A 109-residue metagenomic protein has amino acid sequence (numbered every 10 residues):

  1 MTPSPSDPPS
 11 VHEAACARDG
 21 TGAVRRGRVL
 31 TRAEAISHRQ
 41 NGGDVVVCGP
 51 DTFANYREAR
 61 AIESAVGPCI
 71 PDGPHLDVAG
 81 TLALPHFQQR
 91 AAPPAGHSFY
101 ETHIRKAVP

Functional and structural regions predicted by a protein language model:
M1-P85, Q89-P109: Metal-centered catalytic cores of metalloenzymes
